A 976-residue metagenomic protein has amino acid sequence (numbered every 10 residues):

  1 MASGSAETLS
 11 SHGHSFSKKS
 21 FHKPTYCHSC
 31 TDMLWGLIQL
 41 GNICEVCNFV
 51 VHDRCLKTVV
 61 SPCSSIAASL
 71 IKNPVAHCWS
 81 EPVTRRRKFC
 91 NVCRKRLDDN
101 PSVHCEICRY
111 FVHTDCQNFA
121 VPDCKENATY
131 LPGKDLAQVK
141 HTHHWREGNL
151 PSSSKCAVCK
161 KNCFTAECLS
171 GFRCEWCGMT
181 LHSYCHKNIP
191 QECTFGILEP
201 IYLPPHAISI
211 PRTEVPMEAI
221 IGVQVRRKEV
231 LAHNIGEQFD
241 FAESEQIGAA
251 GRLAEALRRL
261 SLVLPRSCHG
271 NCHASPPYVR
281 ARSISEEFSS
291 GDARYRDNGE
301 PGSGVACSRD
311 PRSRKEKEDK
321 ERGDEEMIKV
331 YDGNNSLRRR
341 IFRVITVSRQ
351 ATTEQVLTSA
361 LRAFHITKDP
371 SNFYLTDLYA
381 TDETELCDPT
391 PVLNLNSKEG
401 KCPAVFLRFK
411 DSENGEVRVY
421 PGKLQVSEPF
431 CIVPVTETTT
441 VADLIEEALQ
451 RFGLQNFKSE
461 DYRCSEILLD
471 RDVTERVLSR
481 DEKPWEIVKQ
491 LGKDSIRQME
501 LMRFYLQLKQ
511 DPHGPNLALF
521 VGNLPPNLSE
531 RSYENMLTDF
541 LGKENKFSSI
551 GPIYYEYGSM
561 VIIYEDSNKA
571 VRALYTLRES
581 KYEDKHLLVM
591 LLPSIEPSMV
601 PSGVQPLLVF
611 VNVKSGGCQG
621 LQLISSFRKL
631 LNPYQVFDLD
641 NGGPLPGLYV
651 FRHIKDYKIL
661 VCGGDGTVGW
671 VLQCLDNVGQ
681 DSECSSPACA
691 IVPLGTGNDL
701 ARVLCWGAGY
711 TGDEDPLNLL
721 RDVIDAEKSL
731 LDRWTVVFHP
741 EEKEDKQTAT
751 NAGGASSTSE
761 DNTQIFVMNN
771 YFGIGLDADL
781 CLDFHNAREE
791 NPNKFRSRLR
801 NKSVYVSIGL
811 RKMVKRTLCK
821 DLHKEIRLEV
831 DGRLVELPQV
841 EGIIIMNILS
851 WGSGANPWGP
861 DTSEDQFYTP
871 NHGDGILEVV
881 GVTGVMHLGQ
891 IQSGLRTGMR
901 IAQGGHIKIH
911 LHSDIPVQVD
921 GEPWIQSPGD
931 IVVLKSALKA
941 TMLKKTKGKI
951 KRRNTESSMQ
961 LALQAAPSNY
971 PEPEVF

Functional and structural regions predicted by a protein language model:
M1-K315, D324-N334, I341-R343, P526 (+5 more regions): Cys/His-rich zinc-coordinating "finger" modules and their low-complexity flanking regions in eukaryotic trafficking
G4-S11, A68-N73, G133-V139, K329-R339 (+12 more regions): Surface-exposed beta-strand-to-loop junctions that form interaction patches on eukaryotic regulatory domains
F16-K18, T31-W35, G41-I43, W79-E81 (+35 more regions): Beta-strand elements of modular eukaryotic interaction domains
L40-F49, V60-S69, V103-F111, V121-Y130 (+22 more regions): Short amphipathic alpha-helical segments embedded in low-complexity Lys/Glu-rich regions
S153, A157, L203, A207 (+8 more regions): ATP/NTP phosphate-donor binding region
H206-I432, T436-E446, Q450-H513: Intrinsically disordered, proline/Ser/Thr-rich N-terminal regulatory segments of eukaryotic membrane-proximal signaling
A232, Y575, D821-E825, V830-Q839 (+2 more regions): ATP/nucleoside-binding phosphotransfer catalytic cores, i.e., glycine-rich phosphate-binding loops
G603, L608-S625, L630-Y657, T667-S850: Catalytic core of DAGKc-family lipid kinases
